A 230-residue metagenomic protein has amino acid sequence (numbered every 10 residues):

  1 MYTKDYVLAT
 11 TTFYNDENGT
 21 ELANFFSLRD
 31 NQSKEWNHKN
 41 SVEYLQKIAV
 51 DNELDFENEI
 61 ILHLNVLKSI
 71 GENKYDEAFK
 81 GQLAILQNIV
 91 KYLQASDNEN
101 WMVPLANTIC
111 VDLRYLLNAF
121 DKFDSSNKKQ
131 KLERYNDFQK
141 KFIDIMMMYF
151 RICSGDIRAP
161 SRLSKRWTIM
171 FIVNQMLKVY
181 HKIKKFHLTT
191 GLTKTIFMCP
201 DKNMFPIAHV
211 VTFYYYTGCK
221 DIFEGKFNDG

Functional and structural regions predicted by a protein language model:
M1-G230: Extended alpha-helical scaffold regions
